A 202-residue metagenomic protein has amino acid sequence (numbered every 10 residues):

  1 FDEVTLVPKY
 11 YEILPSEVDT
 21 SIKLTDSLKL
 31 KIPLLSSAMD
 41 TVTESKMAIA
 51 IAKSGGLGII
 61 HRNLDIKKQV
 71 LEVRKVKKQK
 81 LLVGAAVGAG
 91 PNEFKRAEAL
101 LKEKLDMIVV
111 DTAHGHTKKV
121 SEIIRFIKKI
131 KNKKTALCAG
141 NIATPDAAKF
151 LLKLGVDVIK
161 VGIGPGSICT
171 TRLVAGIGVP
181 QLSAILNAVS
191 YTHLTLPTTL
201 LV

Functional and structural regions predicted by a protein language model:
F1-K77: N-terminal capping/small domains of soluble enzymes
T5, M39, N63, G88 (+3 more regions): Anionic group-transfer/hydrolysis microenvironments
K46-S54, V70-Y191: Alpha/beta enzyme core
T192-T198: Conserved small/polar residues in nucleotide/adenosyl-binding loops
